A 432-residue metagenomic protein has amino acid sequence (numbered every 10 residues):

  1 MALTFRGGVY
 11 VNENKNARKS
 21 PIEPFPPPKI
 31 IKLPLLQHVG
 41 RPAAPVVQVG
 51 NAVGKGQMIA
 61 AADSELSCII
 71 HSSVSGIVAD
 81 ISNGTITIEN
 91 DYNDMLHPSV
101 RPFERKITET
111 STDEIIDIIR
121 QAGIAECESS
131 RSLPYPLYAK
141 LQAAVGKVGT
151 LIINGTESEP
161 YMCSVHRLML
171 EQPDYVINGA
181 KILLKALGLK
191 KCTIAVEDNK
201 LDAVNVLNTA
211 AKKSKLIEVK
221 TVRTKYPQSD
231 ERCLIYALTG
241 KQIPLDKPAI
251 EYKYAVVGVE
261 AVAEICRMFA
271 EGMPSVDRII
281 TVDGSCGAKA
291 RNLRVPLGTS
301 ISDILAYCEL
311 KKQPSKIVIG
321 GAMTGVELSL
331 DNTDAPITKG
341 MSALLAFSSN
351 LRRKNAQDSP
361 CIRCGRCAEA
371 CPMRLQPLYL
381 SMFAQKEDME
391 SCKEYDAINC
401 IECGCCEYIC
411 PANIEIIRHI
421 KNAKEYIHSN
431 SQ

Functional and structural regions predicted by a protein language model:
M1-V46: N-terminal, Lys/Arg-enriched amphipathic/low-complexity engagement segments that precede the first folded domain
Q48-A61, D80: Short, well-structured beta-strand-loop connectors
G76-V78: Conserved hydrophobic positions within beta-strands
N93-G123, L133, S158-R167, G240 (+1 more regions): Flanking helices and flexible, charged tails adjoining ferredoxin-like Fe-S electron-transfer domains in multi-subunit
S129, L141-K147, L151, L189-I301 (+2 more regions): Hydrophobic alpha-helical positions that pack around
L170-L187: Histidine-anchored nucleotide/phosphate-binding helix
P227-Q228, C233-Q242, L310-I362: Active-site gating/interface segments in enzymes
L344-D358, A368, P372-Q432: Ferredoxin-type iron-sulfur electron-transfer modules in oxidoreductases and energy-metabolism complexes
